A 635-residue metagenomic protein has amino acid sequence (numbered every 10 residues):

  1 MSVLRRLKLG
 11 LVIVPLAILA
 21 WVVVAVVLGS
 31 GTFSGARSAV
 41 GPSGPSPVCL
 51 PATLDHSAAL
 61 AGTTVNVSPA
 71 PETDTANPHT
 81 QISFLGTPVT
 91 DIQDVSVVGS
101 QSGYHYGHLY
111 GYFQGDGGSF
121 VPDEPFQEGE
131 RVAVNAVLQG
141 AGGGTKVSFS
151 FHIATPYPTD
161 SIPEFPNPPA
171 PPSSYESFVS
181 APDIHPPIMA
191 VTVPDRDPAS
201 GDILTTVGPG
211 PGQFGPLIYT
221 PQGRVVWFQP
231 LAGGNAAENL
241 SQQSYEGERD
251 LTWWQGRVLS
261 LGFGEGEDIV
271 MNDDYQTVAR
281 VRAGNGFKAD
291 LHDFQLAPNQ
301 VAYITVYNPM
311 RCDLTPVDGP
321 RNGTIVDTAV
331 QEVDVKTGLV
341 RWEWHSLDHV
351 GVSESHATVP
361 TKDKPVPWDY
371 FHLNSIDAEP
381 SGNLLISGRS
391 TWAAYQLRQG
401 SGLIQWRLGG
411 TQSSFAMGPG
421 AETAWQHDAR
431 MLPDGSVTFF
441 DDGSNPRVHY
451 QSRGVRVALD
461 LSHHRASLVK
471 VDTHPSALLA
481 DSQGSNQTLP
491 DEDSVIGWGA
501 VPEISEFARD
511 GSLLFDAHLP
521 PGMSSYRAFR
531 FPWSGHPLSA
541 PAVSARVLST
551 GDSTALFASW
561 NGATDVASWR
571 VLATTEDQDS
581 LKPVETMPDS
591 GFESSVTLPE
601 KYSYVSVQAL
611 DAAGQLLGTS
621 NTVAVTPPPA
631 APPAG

Functional and structural regions predicted by a protein language model:
S2-A17: N-terminal Sec-pathway targeting helices
G10, G31-P168, W569: Acidic, low-complexity Ser/Thr/Gly/Pro-rich repeat segments typical of extracellular/periplasmic and surface-exposed
A17-S30: Hydrophobic alpha-helical membrane-insertion segments, chiefly the h-region of N-terminal signal peptides
T155-G635: Histidine-/acidic-rich catalytic cores in large beta-rich domains
